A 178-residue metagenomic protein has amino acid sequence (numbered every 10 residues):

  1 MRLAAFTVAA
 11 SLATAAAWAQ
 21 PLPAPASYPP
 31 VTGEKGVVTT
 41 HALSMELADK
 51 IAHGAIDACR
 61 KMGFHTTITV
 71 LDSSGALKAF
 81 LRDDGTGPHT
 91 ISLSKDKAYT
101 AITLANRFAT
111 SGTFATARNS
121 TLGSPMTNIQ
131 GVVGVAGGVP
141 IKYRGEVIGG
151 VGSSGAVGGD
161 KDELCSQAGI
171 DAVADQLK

Functional and structural regions predicted by a protein language model:
A4-A15: Bacterial N-terminal signal peptides
Q20-K178: Flexible, solvent-exposed loop/hinge segments and secondary-structure transition points
